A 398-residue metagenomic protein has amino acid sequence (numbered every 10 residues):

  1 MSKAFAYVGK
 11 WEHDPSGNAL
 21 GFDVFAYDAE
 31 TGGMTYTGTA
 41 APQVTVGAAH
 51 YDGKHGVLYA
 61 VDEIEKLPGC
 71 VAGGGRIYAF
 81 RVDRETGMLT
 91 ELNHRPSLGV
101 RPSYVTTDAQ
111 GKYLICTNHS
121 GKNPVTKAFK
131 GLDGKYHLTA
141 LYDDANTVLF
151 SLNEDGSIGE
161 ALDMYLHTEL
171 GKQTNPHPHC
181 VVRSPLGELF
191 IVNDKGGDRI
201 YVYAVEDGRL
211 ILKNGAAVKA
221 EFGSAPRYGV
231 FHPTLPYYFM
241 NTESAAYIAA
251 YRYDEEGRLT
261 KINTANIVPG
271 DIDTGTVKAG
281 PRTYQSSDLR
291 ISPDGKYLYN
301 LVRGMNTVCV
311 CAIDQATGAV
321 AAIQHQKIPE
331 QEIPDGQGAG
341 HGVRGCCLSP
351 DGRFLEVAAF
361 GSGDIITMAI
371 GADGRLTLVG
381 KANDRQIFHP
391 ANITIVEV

Functional and structural regions predicted by a protein language model:
V8-S16, V61-G74, C116-L141: Short, conserved, GDST-rich strand-edge loop motifs in beta-rich repeat architectures
W11-H13, E63-E65, H119-G121, Y142 (+7 more regions): Short loop/turn segments immediately following the C-termini of beta-strands
N18, V44-G53, V100-A109, A128-F129 (+7 more regions): Beta-rich, blade/repeat-based domains predominating in secreted/periplasmic proteins but also intracellular
F25-G32, F80-G87, L149-G159, Y203-L210 (+3 more regions): Short loop/turn segments immediately following beta-strands, especially the blade-tip and inter-blade linker loops
T35-A41, T90-R95, L162-K172, K213-K219 (+4 more regions): A short beta-strand motif characteristic of beta-propeller blades
T35-G111, I328-P334: Blade-loop segments of beta-propeller domains
M88-C180: Asp-box/WD-like beta-propeller blade repeats and closely related beta-sheet repeat scaffolds
